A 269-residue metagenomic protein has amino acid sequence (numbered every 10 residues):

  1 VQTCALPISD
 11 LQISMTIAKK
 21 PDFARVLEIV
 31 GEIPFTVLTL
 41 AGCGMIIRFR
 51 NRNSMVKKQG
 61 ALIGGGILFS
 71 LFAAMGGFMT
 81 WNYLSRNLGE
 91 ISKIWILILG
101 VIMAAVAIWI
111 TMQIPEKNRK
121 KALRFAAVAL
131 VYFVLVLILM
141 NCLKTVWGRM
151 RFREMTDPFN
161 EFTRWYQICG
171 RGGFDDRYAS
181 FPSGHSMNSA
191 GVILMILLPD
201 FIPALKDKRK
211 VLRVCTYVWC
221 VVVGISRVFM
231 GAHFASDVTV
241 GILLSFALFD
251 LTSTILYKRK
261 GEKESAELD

Functional and structural regions predicted by a protein language model:
Q2-L6: Short, small-residue-biased leader/transition segments that mark boundaries at the very start of proteins
L11-M15, F49-N51, A73-N87, P115 (+1 more regions): Juxtamembrane "helix-exit" motif on the non-cytosolic side of transmembrane helices
P21-G44, G89-L97: Interfacial helix-start motif at the membrane-water boundary
I33-R48, I98-I110, A190-L194, I242-K258: Hydrophobic cores of alpha-helical transmembrane segments in multi-pass inner/ER membrane proteins, independent
R48-G60, N87-L88, I114-R124, F201-K208: Membrane-interface helix-boundary motifs at transmembrane edges
K57-L62, T111-T145, R213: Interfacial segments of alpha-helical transmembrane regions
G148-F174: Membrane-interface interhelical connector segments
R164-D269: Membrane-embedded catalytic cores of phosphoryl/pyrophosphoryl-handling enzymes
